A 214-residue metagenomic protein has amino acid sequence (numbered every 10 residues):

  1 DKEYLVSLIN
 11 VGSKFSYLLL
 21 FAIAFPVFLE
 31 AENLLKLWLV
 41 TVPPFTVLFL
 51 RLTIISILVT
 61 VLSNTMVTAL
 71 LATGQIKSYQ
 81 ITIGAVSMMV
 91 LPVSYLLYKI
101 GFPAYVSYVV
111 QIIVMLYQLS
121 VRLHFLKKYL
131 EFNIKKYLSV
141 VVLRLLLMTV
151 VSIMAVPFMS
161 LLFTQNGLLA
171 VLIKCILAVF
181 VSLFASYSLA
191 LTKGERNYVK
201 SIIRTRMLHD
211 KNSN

Functional and structural regions predicted by a protein language model:
D1-I83, N212: Specific pore-lining/lateral-gate transmembrane helices of multi-pass inner-membrane transport and insertion machines
L8, G12-F15, F25, I57-T65 (+4 more regions): Hydrophobic alpha-helical transmembrane bundles that constitute the permease/transmembrane domains of multi-pass
F15-L19, V47-L52, K77-Y79, A104-V110 (+3 more regions): Short alpha-helical transmembrane interface motifs in multi-pass membrane proteins
A24-E32, L37, F49-L52, L91-L96 (+7 more regions): Membrane-embedded alpha-helical segments of multi-pass transporters/permeases
E30-L35, L39-P43, G74-Q75, L97-F102 (+3 more regions): Short helix-capping/hinge motifs at transmembrane helix termini and TM-loop junctions
M66-G74, L123-S139: Alpha-helical transmembrane segments
K77, I83-S120, F132, P157-L177 (+1 more regions): Membrane-interface helix-loop junctions in multi-pass transport and translocation proteins
K127-K135, V156-N214: Membrane-proximal transmembrane or re-entrant/amphipathic helices at the cytosolic face
